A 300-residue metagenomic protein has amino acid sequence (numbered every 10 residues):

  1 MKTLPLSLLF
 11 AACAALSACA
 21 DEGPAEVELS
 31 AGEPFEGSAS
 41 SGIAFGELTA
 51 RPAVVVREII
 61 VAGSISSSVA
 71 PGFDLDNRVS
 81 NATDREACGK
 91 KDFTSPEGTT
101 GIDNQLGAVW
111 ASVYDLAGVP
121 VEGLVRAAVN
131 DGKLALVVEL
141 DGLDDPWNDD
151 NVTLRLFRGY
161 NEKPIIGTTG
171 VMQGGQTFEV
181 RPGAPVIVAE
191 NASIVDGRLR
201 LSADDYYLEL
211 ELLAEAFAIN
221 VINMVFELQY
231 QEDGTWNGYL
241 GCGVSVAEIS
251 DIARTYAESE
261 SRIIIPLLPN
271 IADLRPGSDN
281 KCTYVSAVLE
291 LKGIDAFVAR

Functional and structural regions predicted by a protein language model:
M1-L8: Bacterial N-terminal signal peptides that target proteins for export
A15-A18: C-terminal motif of bacterial Sec signal peptides marking the signal peptidase cleavage site
E22-R300: Extracytosolic secretory-pathway proteins
